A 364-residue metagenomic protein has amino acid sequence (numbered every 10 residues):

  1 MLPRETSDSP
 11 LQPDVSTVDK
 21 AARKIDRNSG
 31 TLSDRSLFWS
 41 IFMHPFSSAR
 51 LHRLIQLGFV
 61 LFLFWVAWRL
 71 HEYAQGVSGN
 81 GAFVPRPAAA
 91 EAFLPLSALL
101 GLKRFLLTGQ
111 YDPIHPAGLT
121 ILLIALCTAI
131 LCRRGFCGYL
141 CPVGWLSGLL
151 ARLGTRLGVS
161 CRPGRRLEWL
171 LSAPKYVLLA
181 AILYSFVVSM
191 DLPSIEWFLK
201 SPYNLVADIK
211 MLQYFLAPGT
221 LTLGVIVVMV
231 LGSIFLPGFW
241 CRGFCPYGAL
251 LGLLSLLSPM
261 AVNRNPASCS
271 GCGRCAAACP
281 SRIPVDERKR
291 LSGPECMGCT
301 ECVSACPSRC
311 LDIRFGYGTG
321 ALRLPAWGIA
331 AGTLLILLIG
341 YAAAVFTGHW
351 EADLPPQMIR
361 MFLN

Functional and structural regions predicted by a protein language model:
L2-A277, V285-R288, P294, S304 (+1 more regions): Non-ligating segments of multi-cofactor redox enzymes
